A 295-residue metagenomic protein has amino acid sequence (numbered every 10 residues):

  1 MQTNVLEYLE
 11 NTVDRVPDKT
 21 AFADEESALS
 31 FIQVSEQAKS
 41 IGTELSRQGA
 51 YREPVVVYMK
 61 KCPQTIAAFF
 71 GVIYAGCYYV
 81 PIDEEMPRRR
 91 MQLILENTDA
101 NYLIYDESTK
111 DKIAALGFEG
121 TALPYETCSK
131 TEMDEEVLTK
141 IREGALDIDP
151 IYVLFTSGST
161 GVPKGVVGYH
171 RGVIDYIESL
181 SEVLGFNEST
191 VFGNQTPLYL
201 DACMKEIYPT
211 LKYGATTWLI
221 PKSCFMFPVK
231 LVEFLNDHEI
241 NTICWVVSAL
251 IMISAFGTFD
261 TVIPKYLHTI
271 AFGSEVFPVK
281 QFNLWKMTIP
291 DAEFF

Functional and structural regions predicted by a protein language model:
M1-G172, L184-G185, G214: Carrier-protein-dependent adenylate-forming modules in NRPS/ANL systems
M59-P63, C77-L93, E107-T109, A215-H238 (+2 more regions): ATP-dependent adenylate-forming carboxylate-activation enzymes
L93, N101-Y102, V191, N241-T242 (+1 more regions): Short, Asp-centered acidic motifs that coordinate Mg2+ and/or phosphate in catalytic or ligand-binding sites
K164-G193, D201-N241: Conserved AMP-binding/adenylation subdomain of ANL enzymes
K212-A215, I240-C244, S254-F295: Gly/Ser/Thr-rich phosphate-binding loop
